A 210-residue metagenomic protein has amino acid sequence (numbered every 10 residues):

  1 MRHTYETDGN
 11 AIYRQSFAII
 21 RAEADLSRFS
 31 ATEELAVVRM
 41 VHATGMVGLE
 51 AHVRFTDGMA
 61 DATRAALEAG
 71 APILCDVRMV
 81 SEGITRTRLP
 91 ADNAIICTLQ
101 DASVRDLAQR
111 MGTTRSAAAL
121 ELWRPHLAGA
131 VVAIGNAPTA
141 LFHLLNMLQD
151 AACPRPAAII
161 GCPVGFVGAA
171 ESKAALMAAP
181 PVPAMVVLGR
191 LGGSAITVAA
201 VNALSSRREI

Functional and structural regions predicted by a protein language model:
M1-G70: N-terminal nucleotide/polyanion-binding subdomain common to many enzyme families
I19-S27, A43-V47, A66-G70, T87 (+5 more regions): Change "in soluble alpha/beta enzymes" to "in soluble alpha/beta proteins
E50, T56-S103: Active-site cofactor/substrate anionic-group-binding motifs, chiefly glycine- and Lys/Arg-rich phosphate-binding loops
D76, I160-G161, A200: Buried hydrophobic positions in well-ordered alpha/beta secondary-structure cores of metabolic enzymes
V80-G83, T139-L144, F166-A170, G193-T197: Short glycine/serine/threonine-rich phosphate/pyrophosphate-binding segments that cradle anionic phosphate groups
L89-L127: Long, charge-dense
C153, V167-I210: C-terminal functional extensions of proteins
A157-F166: ADP-ribose/adenylate-binding Rossmann-like module
